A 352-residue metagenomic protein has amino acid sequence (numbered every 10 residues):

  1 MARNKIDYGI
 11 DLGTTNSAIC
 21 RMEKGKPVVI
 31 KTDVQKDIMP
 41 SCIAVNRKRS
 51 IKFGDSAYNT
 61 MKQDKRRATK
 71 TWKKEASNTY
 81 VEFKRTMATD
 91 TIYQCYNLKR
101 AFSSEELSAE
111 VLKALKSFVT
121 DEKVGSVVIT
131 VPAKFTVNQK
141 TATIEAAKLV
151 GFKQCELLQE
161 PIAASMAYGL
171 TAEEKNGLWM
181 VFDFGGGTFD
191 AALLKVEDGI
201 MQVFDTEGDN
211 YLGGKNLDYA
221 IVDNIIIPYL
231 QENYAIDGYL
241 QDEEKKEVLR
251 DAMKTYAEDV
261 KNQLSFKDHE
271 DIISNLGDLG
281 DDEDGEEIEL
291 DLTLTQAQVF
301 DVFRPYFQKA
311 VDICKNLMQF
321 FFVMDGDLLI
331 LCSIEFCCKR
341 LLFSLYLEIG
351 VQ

Functional and structural regions predicted by a protein language model:
M1-F83, L98-A101, T120-Q352: Oxyanion-binding/catalytic loops of NTP- or PPi-dependent enzymes
E82, S103-L115: Amphipathic alpha-helical coiled-coil/leucine-zipper-like oligomerization segments
Y93-Q94: AMP-dependent adenylate-forming
